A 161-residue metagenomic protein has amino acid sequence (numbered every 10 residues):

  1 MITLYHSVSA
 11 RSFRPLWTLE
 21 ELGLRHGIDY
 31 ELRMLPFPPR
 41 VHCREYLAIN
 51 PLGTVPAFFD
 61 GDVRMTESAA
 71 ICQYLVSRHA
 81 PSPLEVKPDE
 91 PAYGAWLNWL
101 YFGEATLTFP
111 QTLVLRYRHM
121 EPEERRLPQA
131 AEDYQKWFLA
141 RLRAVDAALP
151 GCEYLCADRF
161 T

Functional and structural regions predicted by a protein language model:
M1-Q129: GST-like domain detector, emphasizing the conserved glutathione-binding G-site in the N-terminal thioredoxin-like
G103-T161: GST-like fold's C-terminal all-alpha helical module
